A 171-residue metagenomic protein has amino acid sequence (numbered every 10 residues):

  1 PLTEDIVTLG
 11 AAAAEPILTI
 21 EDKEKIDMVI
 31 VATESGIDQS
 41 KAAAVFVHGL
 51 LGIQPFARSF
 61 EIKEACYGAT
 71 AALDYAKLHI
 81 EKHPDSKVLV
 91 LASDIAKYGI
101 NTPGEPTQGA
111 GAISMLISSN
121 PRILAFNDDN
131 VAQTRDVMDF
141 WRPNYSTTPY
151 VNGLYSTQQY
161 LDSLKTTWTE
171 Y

Functional and structural regions predicted by a protein language model:
P1-A12, T102-T169: Condensing-enzyme catalytic core mediating Claisen C-C bond formation in acyl metabolism
P1-T8, E34-K87, S93: Conserved catalytic cysteine-centered active-site region of acyl-thioester-dependent Claisen-condensing enzymes
A13-D27, K165-Y171: Phosphate/pyrophosphate-binding loops at sites that engage ATP/ADP/AMP, CoA/4′-phosphopantetheine, polyphosphate
A14-L18, L73-K77, G99-T102: Short alpha-helical segments and helix-capping/turn motifs at coil-helix boundaries
T19, G52-I53, L78-K82, S119-R122 (+1 more regions): Generic secondary-structure signature for well-ordered alpha-helical cores
E24-D27, Q54-A57, H83-V88, A110-A112 (+1 more regions): Short coil/turn connectors at secondary-structure junctions
E81-S114: Flexible, glycine-rich active-site loops centered on histidine and acidic residues that chelate a metal or position
